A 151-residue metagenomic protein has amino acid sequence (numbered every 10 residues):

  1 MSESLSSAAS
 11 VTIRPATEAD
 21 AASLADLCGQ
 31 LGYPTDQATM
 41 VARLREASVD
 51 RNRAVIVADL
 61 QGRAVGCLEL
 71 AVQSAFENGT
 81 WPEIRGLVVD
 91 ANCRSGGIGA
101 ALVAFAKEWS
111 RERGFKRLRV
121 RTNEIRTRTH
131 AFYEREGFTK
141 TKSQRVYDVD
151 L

Functional and structural regions predicted by a protein language model:
M1-A19: Conserved N-terminal entry element of GNAT/NAT acetyltransferase domains
P15-T80, R85, D90, V103-F105 (+2 more regions): Acetyl-CoA-dependent GNAT
D90-N92, G96, I125: Active-site acidic-Proline motif in GNAT/NAT acetyltransferases
S95-E108, A131, R135: Conserved acetyl-CoA-binding loop-helix of GNAT-fold acetyltransferases
S110-T122: Conserved GNAT acetyl-CoA-binding A-motif
V120-T129, D148: Conserved beta-strand-loop-alpha-helix junction that forms the acyl-donor binding cleft
E134-S143: Conserved acetyl-CoA-binding loop of GNAT-fold acetyltransferases
